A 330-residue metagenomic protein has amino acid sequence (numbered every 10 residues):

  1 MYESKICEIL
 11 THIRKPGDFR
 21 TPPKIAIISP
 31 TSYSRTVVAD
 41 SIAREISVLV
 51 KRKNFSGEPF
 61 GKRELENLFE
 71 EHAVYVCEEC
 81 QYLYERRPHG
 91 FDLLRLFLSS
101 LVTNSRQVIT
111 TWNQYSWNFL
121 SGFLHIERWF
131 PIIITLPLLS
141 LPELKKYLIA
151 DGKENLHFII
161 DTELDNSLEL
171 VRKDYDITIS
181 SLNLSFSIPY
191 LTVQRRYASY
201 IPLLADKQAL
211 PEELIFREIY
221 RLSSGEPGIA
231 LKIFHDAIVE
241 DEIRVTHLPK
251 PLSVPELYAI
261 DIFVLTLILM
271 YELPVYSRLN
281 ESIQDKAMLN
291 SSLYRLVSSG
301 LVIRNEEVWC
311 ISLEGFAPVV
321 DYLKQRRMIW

Functional and structural regions predicted by a protein language model:
M1-K15: N-terminal pre-P-loop "Q-motif" helix
F19-A39: Walker A/P-loop nucleotide-binding motif
S47-H72, P88-H89: Short glycine-rich substrate-engagement loop in P-loop NTPases that contacts/grips substrate
Y82-L83, G90-L124, F130-P137, L141-L144: Sensor-1/coupling segment of RecA-like P-loop NTPase cores
I134-E212: Conserved small helical "lid"/interfacial subdomain of P-loop NTPases
L210-R217, L231-M288: Winged-helix-like regulatory helical subdomains adjacent to P-loop NTPase cores
I283-S299, R304, E314: Short amphipathic alpha-helical interaction segments
G315-W330: Short, amphipathic alpha-helical interaction segments positioned at domain boundaries
